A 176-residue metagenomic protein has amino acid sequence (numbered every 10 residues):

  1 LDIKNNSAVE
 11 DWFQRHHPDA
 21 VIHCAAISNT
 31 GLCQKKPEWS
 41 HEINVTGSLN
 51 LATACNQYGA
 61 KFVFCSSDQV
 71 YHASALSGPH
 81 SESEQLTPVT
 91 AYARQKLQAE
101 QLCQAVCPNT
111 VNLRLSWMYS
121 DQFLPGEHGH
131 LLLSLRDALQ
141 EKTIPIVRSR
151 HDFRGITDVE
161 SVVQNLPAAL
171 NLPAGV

Functional and structural regions predicted by a protein language model:
I3-I43: NAD(P)H-binding glycine-rich loop region in Rossmannoid oxidoreductase-like domains and their noncatalytic homologs
A8, N50-A54, L102, S161: Conserved mid-core alpha-helix of short-chain dehydrogenase/reductase
H16, Q57-Y58, V106: Helix C-cap/helix->beta junction micro-motif
A20-V21, K35-V63: NAD(P)-cofactor binding segment of oxidoreductase domains
V21-A25, F62-D68, N112-L115: SDR active-site strand-loop-helix element
E42, T46-N50, V70-L113, M118-Y119 (+2 more regions): Catalytic helix-loop patch of NAD(P)-dependent Rossmann-fold dehydrogenases
Q104-G155, V159-S161, P167: NAD(P)-dependent short-chain dehydrogenase/reductase
V162-V176: Mid/C-terminal beta-alpha module of Rossmann-like enzyme folds, strongest in SDR-family dehydrogenases/epimerases
